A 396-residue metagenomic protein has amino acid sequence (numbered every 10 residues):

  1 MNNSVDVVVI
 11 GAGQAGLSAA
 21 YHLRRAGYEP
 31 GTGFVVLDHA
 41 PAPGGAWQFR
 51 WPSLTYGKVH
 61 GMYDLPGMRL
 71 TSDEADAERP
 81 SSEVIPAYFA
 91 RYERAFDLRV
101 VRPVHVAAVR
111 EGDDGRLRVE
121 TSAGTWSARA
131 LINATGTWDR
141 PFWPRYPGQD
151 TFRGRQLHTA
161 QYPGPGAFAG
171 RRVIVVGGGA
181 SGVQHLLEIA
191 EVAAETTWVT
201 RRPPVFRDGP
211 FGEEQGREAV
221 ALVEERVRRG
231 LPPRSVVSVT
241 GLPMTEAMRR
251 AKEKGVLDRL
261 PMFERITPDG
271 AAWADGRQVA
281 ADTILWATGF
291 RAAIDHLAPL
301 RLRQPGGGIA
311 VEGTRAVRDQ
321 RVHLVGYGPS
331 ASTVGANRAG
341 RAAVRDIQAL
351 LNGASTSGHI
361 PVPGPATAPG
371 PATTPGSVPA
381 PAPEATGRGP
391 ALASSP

Functional and structural regions predicted by a protein language model:
M1-P41, G45-Q48, S53, A77-G364 (+3 more regions): Flavin (primarily FAD) cofactor-binding/catalytic cores of flavoenzymes
A42-L70: Redox-cofactor-proximal catalytic regions of oxidoreductases
T71-D76: A short acidic, helix-capping loop that chelates divalent metal ions and anchors anionic groups
A366, P371-A380: Long, intrinsically disordered low-complexity tandem-repeat segments
